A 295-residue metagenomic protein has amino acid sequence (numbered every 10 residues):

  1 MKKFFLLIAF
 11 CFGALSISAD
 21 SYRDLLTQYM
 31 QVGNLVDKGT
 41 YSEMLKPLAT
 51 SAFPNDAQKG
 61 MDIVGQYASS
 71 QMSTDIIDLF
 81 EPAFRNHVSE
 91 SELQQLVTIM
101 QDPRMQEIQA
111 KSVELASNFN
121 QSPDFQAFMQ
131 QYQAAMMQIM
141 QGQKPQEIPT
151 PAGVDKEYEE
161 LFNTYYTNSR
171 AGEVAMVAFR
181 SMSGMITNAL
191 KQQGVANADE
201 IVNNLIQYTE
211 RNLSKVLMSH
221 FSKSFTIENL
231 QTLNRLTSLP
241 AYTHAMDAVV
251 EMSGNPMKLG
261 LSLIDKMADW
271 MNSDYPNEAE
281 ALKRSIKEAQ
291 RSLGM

Functional and structural regions predicted by a protein language model:
F4-L15: Sec-dependent N-terminal signal peptides
I17-A19: Boundary at the C-terminal end of the N-terminal hydrophobic targeting segment
S21-Y67, G142-I201: Early exported N-terminus immediately downstream of N-terminal targeting peptides
A57-Q58, D62-G153, S169, D199-S292: Compact alpha-helical subdomains of small soluble proteins
